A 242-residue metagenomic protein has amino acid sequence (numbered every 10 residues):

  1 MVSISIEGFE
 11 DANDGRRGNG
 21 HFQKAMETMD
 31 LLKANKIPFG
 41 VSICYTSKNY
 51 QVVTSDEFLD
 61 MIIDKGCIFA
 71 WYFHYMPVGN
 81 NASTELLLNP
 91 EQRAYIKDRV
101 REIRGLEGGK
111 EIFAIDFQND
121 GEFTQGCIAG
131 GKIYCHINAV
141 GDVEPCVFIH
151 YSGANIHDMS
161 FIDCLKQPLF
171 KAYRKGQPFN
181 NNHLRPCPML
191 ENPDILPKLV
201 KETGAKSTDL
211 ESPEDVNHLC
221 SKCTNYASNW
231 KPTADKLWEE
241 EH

Functional and structural regions predicted by a protein language model:
M1-F73: Radical SAM/AdoMet-radical enzyme domain recognition
I4, G141, F161: Conserved, mostly hydrophobic/aromatic
F9, T46-K48, M76-V78, D142 (+1 more regions): Short, solvent-exposed loop/turn segments at secondary-structure junctions
D11, F39, I133, E144 (+1 more regions): Glycine-centered loop/turn positions within well-structured domains that cap or flank conserved ligand/cofactor-binding
N19-F22, L87-P90, A94, A154-M159: Short, conserved loop/turn and helix-capping segments at secondary-structure boundaries that abut family-defining
M26, D56, A94-R101, I162: Generic alpha-helical structural signal
Y75-P145, P186-I195: A C-terminal junction/extension of Radical SAM enzymes
F148-H242: Flexible mid-to-C-terminal extensions adjoining Fe-S/redox cofactors in radical SAM and related proteins
